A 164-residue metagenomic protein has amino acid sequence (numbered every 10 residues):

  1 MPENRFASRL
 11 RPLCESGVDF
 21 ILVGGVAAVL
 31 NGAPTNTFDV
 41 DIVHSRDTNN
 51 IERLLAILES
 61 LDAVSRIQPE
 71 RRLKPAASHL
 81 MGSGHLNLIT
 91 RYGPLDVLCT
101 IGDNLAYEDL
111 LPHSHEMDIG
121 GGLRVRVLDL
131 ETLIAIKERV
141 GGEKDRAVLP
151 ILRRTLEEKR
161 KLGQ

Functional and structural regions predicted by a protein language model:
M1-Q164: Compositionally biased terminal segments of proteins
